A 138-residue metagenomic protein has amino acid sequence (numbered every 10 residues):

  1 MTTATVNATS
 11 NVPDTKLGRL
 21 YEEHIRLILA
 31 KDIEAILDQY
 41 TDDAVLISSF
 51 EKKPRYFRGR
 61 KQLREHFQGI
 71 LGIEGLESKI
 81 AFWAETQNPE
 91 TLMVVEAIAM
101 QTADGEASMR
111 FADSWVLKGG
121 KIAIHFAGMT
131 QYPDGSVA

Functional and structural regions predicted by a protein language model:
M1-D38, D42, S136-A138: Short, low-complexity N-terminal intrinsically disordered segments enriched in polar/charged residues
D14, I33-E90: A solvent-exposed, acidic/Ser-Thr-rich amphipathic alpha-helical stretch
Y40-T41, I98-M100, G128-M129: Short beta-strand segments enriched in hydrophobic/aromatic residues within well-folded beta-rich domains
P54-Y56, E106-R110: Short, mixed charged/polar active-site loops that provide acid/base catalysis or chelate metal/phosphate cofactors
F67-Q68, V94-A103: Short beta-strand segments that buttress and anchor functional surface loops
I73, M100-S108: Short, cysteine-centered beta-strand-loop-beta hairpins and adjacent loop/turn segments enriched in charged/polar
K79-E85, A97-A99, R110-V116: Hydrophobic/aromatic beta-strand elements that line small-molecule binding cavities or substrate pockets in beta-rich
S108-A138: Short beta-strand edge/turn micro-motifs at domain boundaries
